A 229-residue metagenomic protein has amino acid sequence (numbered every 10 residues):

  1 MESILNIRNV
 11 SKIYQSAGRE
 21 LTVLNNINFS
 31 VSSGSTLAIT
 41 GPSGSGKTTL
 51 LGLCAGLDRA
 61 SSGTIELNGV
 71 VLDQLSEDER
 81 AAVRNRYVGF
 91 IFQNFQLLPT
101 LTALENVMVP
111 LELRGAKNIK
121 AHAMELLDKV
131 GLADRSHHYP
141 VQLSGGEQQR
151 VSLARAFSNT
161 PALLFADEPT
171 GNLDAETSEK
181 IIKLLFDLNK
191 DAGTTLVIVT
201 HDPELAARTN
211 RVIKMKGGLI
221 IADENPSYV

Functional and structural regions predicted by a protein language model:
M1-E2, V229: Short, Lys/Arg-enriched, disordered terminal segments
E2-M215: ABC family nucleotide-binding domain
L219-V229: Conserved beta-strand-loop-alpha-helix hinge in the C-terminal portion of ABC ATPase nucleotide-binding domains
